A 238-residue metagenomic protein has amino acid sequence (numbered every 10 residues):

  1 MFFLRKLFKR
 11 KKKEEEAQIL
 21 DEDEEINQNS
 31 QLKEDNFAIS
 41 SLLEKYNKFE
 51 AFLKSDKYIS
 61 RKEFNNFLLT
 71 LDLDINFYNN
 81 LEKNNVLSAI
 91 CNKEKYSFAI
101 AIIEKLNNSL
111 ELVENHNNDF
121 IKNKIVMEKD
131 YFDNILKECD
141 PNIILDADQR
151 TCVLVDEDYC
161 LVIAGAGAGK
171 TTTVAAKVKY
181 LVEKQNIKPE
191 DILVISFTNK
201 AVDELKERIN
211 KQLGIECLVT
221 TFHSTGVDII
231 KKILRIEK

Functional and structural regions predicted by a protein language model:
M1-D21: Low-complexity, charge- and small-residue-enriched intrinsically disordered regions
F2, L7-K9, K33-E237: P-loop NTPase Walker
E25, N29-L32: Heptad-repeat coiled-coil alpha-helices
